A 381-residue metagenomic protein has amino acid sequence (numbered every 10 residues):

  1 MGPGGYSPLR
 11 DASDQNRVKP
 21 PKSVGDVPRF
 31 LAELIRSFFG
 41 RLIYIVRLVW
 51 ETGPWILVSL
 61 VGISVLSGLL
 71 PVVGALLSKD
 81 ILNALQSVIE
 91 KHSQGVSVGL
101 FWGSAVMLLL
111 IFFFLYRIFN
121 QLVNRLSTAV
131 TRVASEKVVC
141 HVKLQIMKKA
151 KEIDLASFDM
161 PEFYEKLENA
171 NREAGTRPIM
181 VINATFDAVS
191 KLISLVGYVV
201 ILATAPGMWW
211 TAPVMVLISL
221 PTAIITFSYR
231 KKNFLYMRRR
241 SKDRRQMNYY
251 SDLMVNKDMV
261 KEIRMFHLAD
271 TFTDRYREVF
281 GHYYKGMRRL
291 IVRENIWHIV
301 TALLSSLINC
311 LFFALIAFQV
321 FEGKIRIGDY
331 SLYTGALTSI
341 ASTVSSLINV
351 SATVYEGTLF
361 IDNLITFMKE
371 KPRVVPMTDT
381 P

Functional and structural regions predicted by a protein language model:
M1-P71, V88-L109, V123, S127-T131 (+5 more regions): Membrane-integrated ABC transporters
P21-F30, Q145-T176, R240-R275, V350 (+1 more regions): Short intracellular "coupling" helices and adjacent cytoplasmic loop segments at the cytosolic face of multi-pass
E51, N169-V181, L235, R239-K242 (+5 more regions): An intracellular "coupling" helix at the cytosolic face of ABC transporter transmembrane type-1 domains
L57-V123, L195-N233, L307-A314, F318-G328 (+1 more regions): Transmembrane helix-loop-helix hairpins at lipid-water interfaces of multipass membrane proteins, especially the type-1
G74-S78, L115-D159, F163, Y229-R238 (+2 more regions): Juxtamembrane helix-loop junctions of ABC transporter transmembrane domains
A75-L82, K143-M147, M160, Y164 (+11 more regions): Alpha-helical transmembrane segments of polytopic integral membrane proteins, especially the permease/helical cores
R239, L268, F312, Y333-K369: Cytosolic ends of transmembrane helices, especially the final helix of ABC transmembrane type-1 domains
